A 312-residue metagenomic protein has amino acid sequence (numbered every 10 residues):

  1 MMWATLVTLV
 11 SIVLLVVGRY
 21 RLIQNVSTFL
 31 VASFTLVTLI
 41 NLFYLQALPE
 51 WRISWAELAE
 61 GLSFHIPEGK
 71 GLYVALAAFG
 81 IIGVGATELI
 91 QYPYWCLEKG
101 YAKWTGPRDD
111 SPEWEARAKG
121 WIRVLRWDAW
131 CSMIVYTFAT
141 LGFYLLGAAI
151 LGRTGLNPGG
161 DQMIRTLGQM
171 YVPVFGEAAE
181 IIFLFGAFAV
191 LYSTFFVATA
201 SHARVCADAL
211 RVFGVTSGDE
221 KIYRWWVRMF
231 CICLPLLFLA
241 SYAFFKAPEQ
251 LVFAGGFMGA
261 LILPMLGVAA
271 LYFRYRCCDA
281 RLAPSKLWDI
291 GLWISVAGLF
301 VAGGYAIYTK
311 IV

Functional and structural regions predicted by a protein language model:
M1-M2, L97-K103, D109-D110, T199-W226: Helix-loop-helix connectors at the membrane interface of multi-pass transporters/channels
M1-T5, A178, L210-F244, L292: Loop-to-transmembrane helix boundary motifs in multi-pass membrane proteins
L6, V10, L14-L45, G256-L263 (+1 more regions): Membrane-interface loop-to-helix entry segments
V26-F29, D208, G214, G218-M229 (+1 more regions): C-terminal membrane-solvent junction of multi-pass transporters and transport-like membrane proteins
A32-K70, A75-A78, I82-Y94, G267-D279 (+1 more regions): Hydrophobic alpha-helical segments and their helix-loop junctions in multi-pass secondary transporters
I81-L89, T140-F143, E180-R211: Membrane-helix boundary/coupling elements in multi-pass transport proteins
V84, W114-L151: Selective recognition of specific alpha-helical transmembrane segments in multi-pass small-molecule
C96-L97, A102-W104, I134-R165: Extracellular/periplasmic helix-exit of transmembrane alpha-helices
